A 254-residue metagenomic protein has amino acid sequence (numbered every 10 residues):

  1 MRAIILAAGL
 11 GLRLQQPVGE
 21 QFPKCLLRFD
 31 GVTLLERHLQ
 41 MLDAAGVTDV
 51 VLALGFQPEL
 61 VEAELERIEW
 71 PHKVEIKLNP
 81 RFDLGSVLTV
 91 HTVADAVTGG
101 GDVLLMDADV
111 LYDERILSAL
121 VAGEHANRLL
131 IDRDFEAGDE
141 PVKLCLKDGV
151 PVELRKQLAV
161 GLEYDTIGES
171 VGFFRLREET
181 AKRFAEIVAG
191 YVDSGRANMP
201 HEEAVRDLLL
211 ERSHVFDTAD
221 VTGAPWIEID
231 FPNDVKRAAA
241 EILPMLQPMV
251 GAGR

Functional and structural regions predicted by a protein language model:
M1-A3, T166-R254: Conserved alpha/beta core of the MobA/IspD/sugar-nucleotide pyrophosphorylase nucleotidyltransferase superfamily
M1-V18: N-terminal nucleotide-binding beta1-loop-alpha1 segment
R2-I5, V32-D102, S194-R196, V250: Conserved N-terminal catalytic core of the sugar/cofactor nucleotidyltransferase
E20-E36: Short catalytic helix/loop segments, enriched in acidic residues and glycine and frequently bearing histidine
C25, K73-E75, V215-D217: Conserved beta-strand segments of alpha/beta enzyme cores
L26, L144-L146, T218: A structural signal for short hydrophobic beta-strand segments in well-ordered beta-sheet cores
E62, E69-V142, L146-D148: Conserved beta-loop-beta/alpha segment of the NTase-like Rossmann-fold superfamily that binds/positions NTPs
D113-Y191: Conserved core of the sugar-phosphate nucleotidyltransferase
